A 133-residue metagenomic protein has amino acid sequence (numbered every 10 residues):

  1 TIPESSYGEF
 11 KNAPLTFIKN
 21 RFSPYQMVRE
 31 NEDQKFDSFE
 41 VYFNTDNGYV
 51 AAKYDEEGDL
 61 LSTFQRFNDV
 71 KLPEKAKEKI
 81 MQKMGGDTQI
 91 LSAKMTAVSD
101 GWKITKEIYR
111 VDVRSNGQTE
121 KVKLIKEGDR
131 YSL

Functional and structural regions predicted by a protein language model:
T1-N12: The feature marks either
E9, G86-D87, Q118, D129: Intrinsically disordered, low-complexity regions
F10-A52, V98-K123: Exposed beta-strand-loop-beta-strand "reactive/processing" segments of non-cytosolic proteins
A51-S62, T119-L133: A short, surface-exposed beta-strand/turn
A52-S92: Long, charged/polar, surface-exposed segments that mediate recognition or autoinhibition
A76-I80, Q89-I90, G101-K103, L124-Y131: Low-complexity, flexible helical/coil segments
K94-T96: Extended, compositionally simple fibrous regions characteristic of intermediate-filament-like scaffolds
